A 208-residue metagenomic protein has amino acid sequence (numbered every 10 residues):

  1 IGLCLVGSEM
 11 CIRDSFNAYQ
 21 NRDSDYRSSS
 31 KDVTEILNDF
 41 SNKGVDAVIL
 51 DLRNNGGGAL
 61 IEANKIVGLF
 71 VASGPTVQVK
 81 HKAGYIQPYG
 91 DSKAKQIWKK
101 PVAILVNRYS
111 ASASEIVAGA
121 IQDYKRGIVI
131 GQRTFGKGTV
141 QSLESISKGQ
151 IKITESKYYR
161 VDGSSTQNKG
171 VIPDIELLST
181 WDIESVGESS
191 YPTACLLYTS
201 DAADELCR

Functional and structural regions predicted by a protein language model:
I1-G7, I12, Y198-C207: Single conserved hydrophobic/aromatic residue that forms the stacking wall/gate of nucleotide- or nucleobase-binding
S8-E9, R13-S147, K157: Cleft-lining beta-strand/loop regions that shape enzyme active-site pockets
F70, Y85-I86, L143, K148 (+4 more regions): Generic secondary-structure boundary signal with a strong preference for alpha-helix termini
P75, P101, Q150-K152, D174-E176 (+1 more regions): Generic structural signal for residues positioned in beta-strands
G138-S142, I146-D162, K169-T180: Polar, glycine-rich mid-to-C-terminal structural blocks that act as macromolecule-binding/assembly scaffolds
T166-S200, R208: Conserved functional hotspot residues or short segments at active or partner-binding sites across diverse domains
